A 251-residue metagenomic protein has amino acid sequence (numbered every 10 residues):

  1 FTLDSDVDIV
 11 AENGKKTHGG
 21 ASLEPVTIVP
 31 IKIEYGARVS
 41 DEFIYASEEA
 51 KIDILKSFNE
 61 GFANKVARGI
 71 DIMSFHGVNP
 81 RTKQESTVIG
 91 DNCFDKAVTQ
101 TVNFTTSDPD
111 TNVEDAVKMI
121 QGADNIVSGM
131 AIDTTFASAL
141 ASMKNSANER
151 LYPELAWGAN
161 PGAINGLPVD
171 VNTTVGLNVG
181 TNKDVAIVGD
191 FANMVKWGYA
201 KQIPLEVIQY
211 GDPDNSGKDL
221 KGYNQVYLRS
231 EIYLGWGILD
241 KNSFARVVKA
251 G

Functional and structural regions predicted by a protein language model:
F1, I31, S40, D133-T135 (+2 more regions): Structured loops at beta-to-helix junctions and adjacent beta-edge loops in soluble globular domains
F1-G36, E60: Assembly/oligomerization interface modules of large self-assembling protein complexes
D4, E34, F43, R68 (+3 more regions): Short loop/turn segments at secondary-structure transitions that flank enzyme active sites
S5-V10, V26, R38-V39, A46-E48 (+3 more regions): Short helix/loop capping segments that flank catalytic or ligand/cofactor-binding pockets
E34, R38-G122, R246-G251: Alpha-helical scaffold segments that mediate packing/assembly in large oligomeric complexes
G36-R38, G129-A131, Y227-R229: Structured core elements
D71, N215-G251: Protruding loop/beta-arch "assembly-hinge" segments enriched in small, turn-prone residues
Q100-D219, N224: Extended oligomerization regions of viral-like shell subunits
